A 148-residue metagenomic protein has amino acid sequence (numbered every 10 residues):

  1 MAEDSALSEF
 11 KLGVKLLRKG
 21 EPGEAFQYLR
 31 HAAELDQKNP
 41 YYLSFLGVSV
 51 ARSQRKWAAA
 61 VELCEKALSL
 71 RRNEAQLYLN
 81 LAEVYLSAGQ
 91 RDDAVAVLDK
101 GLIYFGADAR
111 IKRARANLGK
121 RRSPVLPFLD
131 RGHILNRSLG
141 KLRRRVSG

Functional and structural regions predicted by a protein language model:
M1-S8, V125-L129: TPR-adjacent "capping" and linker segments in tetratricopeptide-repeat scaffold/adaptor proteins
D4-L35: Alpha-helical segment of the N-proximal tetratricopeptide repeat
S8, Y42-L43, L77, I111: TPR alpha-solenoid repeat register
K11, F45-L46, N80, A114: Canonical tetratricopeptide repeat
L16, V50-A51, Y85, G119: Residue at a conserved register position within TPR or TPR-like alpha-solenoid repeats
R18-Y28, S53-K66, A88-K100, V125-D130: Structural signature of tandem alpha-helical TPR/SEL1-like repeats, specifically the intra-repeat loop/turn
E83-L126, H133-R137: TPR/TPR-like (Sel1-like) alpha-helical repeat modules
